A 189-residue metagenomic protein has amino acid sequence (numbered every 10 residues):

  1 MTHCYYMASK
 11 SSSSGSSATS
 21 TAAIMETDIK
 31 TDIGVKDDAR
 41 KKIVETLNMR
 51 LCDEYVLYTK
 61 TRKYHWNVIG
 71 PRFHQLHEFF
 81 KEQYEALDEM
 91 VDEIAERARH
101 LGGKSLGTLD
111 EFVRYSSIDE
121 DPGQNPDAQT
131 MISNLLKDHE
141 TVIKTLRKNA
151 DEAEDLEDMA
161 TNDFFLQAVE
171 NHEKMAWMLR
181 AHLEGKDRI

Functional and structural regions predicted by a protein language model:
C4, A8-I33: Acidic, low-complexity proline/glycine-rich segments
A8-K10, F73, E85, S105 (+5 more regions): Long, contiguous binding/interaction regions
D28-R50, A128: Disorder-to-helix initiation segments
G34-K42, L57-E82, N149-A160: Helix-loop segments that flank and shape redox-cofactor active sites
K41-L51, Y55, K81-Y84, D88 (+3 more regions): Short amphipathic alpha-helical segments with heptad-repeat character
L51, Y58, H65, Y84 (+6 more regions): A structural signal for well-ordered alpha-helices, especially hydrophobic packing surfaces of coiled-coils
V68-E111: Conserved alpha-helical segments that form or flank metal/cofactor-binding pockets of metalloenzymes
E96, D110-Q167: Acidic/histidine-rich alpha-helical segments that form the ligand environment of transition-metal centers
